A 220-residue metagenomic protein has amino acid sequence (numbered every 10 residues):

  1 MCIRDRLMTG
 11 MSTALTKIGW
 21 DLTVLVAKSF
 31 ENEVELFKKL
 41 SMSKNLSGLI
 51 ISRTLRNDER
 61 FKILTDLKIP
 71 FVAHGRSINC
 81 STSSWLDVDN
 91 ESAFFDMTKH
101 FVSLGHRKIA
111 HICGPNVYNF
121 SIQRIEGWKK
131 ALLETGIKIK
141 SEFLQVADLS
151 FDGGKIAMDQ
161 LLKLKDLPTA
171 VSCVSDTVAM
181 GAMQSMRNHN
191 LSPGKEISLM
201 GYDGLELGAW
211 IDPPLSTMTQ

Functional and structural regions predicted by a protein language model:
I3, T9-G19, I63-A73, S77-Q220: Bacterial carbohydrate/catabolite-sensing allosteric modules
M8-N57: Central regulatory/effector-binding core of bacterial HTH transcription factors
V24-S29, N45-G48, R60-K62, D148 (+2 more regions): Short linear motifs at secondary-structure transitions and domain/linker junctions
E33-V34, N57-F61, A179-A182: Short, well-ordered alpha-helical microsegments
